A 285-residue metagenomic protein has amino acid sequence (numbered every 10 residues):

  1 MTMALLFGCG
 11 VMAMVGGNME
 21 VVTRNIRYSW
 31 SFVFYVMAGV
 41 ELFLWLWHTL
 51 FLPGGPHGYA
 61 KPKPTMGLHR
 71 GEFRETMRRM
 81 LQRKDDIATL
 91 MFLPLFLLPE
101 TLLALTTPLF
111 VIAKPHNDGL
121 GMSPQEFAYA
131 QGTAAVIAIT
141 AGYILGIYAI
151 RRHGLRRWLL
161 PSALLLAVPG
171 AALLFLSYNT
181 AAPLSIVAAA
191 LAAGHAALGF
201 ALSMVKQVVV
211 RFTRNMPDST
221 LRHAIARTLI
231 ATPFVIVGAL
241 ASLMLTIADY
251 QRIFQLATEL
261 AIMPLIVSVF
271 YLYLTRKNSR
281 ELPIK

Functional and structural regions predicted by a protein language model:
M1-M19, R227-G238: Glycine-rich segments within core transmembrane alpha-helices of 12-TM secondary carriers
G39-A60, V267-L272: C-terminal membrane-cytosol helix-exit motif in multi-pass small-molecule transporters
P56-L90: Juxtamembrane intracellular "pre-TM" segments in multi-pass secondary transporters
L105-A128: Short amphipathic helix-loop junctions that connect adjacent transmembrane helices in Major Facilitator Superfamily/SLC
A141-R157, L245: Helix-to-loop junctions at the C-terminal end of transmembrane segments in multipass secondary transporters
L164-A182: C-terminal ends and interior cores of transmembrane alpha-helices in multi-pass membrane transporters/permeases
G199-P217: Intracellular juxtamembrane helix-capping segments at the cytosolic ends of symmetry-related transmembrane helices
M216-A248: A late C-terminal transmembrane helix in Major Facilitator Superfamily
